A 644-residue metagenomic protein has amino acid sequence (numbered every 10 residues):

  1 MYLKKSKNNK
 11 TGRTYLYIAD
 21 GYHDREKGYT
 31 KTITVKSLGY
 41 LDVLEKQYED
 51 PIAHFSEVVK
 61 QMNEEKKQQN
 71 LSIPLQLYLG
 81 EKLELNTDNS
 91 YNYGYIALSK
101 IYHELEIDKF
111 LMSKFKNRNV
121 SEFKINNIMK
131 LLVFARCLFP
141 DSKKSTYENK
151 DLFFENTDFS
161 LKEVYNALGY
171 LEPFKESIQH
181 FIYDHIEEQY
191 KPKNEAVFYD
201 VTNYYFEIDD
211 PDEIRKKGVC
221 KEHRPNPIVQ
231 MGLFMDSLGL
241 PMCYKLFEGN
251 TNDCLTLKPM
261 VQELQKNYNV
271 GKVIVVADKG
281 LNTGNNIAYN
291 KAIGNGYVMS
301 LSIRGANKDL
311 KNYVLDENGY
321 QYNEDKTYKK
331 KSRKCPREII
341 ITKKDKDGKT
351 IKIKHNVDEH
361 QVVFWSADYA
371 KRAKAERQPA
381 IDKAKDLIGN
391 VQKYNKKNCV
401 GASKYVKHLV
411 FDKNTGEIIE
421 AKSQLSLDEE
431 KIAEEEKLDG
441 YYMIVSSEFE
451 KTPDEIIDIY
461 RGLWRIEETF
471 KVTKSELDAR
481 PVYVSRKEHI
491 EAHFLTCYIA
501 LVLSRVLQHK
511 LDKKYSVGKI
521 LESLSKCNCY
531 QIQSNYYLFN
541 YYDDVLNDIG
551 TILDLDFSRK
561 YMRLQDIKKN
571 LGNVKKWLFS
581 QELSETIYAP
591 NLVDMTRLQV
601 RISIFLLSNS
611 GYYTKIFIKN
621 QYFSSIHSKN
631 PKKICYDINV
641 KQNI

Functional and structural regions predicted by a protein language model:
M1-N127: Conserved glycine(s) in the ABC-transporter nucleotide-binding domain "signature"
Y2-K5, T14-L16, R25-G28, D108-N620 (+2 more regions): Anion-binding and metal-coordination hotspots
Q621-F623, P631: Intrinsically disordered, low-complexity proline-rich regions
